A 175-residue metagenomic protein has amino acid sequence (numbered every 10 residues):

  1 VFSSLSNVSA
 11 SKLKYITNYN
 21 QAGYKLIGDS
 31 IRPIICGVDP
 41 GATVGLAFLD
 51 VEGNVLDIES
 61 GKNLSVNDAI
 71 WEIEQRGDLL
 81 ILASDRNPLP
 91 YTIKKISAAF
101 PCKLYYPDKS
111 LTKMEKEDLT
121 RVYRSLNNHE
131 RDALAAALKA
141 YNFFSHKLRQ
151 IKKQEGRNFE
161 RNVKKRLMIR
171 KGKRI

Functional and structural regions predicted by a protein language model:
V1, V8, K14, Q21-C36 (+1 more regions): Phosphate- and other anionic-substrate recognition elements at nucleic-acid/protein interfaces
